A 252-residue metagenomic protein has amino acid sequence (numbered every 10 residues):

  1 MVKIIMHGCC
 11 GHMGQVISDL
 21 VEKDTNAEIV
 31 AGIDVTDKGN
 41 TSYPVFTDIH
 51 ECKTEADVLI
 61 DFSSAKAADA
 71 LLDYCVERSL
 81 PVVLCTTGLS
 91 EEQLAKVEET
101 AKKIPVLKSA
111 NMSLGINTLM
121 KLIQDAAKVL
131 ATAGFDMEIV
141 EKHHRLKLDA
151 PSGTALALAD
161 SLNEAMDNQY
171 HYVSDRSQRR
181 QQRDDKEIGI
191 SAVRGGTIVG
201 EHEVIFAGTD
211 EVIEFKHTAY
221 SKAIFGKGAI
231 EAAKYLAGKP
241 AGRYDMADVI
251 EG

Functional and structural regions predicted by a protein language model:
M1-I5: Extreme N-terminal starter segment of soluble prokaryotic enzymes
H7, H12-H50, T132-G252: C-terminal substrate-binding/catalytic lobe of Rossmann-fold NAD(P)-dependent oxidoreductases
I29, V45, V82-V83, V106-K108: Hydrophobic beta-strand scaffold residues
A56: An anion/phosphate-binding loop that grips the pyrophosphate of nucleotide cofactors and donors
L59-I60: N-terminal Rossmann-like NAD(P) cofactor-binding module of classical short-chain dehydrogenase/reductase
D73, E77, T86-V106, N117 (+1 more regions): Rossmann-fold NAD(P)-binding glycine/threonine-rich loop
P81, K96-S113, L130, F135-D136: Rossmann-fold dehydrogenase core element
T118-G134, A150: Rossmann-like NAD(P)H-binding beta-loop-alpha module
